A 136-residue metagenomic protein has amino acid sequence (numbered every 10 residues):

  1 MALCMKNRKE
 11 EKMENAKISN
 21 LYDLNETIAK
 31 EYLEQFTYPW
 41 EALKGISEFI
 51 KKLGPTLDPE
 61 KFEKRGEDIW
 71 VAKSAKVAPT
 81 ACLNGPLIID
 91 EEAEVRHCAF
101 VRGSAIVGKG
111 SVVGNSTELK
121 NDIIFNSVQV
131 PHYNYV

Functional and structural regions predicted by a protein language model:
M1-D68, K73: Terminal amphipathic alpha-helical/low-complexity segments used for targeting or macromolecular assembly
E63-V136: Structural signal for interior beta-strand "rungs" in well-ordered beta-sheet cores of soluble enzyme domains
